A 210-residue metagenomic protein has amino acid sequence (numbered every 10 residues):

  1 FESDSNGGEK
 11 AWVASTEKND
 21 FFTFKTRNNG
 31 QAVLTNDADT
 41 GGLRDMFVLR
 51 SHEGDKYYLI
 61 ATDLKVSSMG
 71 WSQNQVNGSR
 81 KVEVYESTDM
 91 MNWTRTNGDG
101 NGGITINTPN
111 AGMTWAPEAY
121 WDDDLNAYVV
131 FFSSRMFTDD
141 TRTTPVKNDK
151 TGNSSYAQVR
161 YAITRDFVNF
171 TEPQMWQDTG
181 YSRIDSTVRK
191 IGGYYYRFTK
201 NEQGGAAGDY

Functional and structural regions predicted by a protein language model:
F1-T114, Y120-Y210: Beta-rich carbohydrate-recognition and catalytic domains
